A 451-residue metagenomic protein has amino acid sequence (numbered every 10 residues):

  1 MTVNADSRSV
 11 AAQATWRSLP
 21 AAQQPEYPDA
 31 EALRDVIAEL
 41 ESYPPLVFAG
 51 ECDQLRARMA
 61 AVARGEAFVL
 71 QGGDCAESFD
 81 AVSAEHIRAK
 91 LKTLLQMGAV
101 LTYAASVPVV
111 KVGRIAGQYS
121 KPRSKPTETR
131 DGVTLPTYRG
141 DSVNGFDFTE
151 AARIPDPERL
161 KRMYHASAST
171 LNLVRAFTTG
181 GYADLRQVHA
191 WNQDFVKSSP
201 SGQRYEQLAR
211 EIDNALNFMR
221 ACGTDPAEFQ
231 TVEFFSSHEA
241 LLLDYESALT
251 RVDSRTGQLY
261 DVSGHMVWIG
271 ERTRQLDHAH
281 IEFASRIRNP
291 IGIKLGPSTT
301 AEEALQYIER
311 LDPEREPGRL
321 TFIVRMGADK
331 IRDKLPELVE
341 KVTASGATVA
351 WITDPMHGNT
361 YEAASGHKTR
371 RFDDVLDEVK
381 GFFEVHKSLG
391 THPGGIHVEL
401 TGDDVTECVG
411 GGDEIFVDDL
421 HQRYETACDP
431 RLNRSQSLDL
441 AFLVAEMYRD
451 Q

Functional and structural regions predicted by a protein language model:
T2-N144: Long, contiguous, compositionally biased segments that the model treats as domain-scale units
G65-E66, W351-T353: Short coil-to-beta-strand
A76-E77, V82-G327, R370, E378 (+2 more regions): Active-site-facing alpha/beta catalytic cores
K121-K125, D194-K197, D333-L335, Y361-S365 (+1 more regions): Short acidic, glycine/serine/threonine-rich loops at helix termini
L295-G296, P355-N359: Conserved phosphate/anionic-ligand binding catalytic regions in large, soluble enzymes, centered on
A304-Y307, P313, R319-A350, H357-T406: Non-transmembrane, aqueous-exposed alpha-helical and coiled segments at domain scale
I352-H357, H386-K387, G411-T426: Short flexible/disordered coil segments
